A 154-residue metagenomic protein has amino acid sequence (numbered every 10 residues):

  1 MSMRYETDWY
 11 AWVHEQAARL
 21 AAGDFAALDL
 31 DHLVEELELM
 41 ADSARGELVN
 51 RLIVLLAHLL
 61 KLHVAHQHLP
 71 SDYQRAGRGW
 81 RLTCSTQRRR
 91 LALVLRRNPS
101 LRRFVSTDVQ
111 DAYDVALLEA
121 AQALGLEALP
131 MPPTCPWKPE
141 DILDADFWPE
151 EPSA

Functional and structural regions predicted by a protein language model:
M1-A57, K61-A154: Surface/interface-facing alpha-helical segments and adjacent flexible terminal/loop regions used for partner/assembly
